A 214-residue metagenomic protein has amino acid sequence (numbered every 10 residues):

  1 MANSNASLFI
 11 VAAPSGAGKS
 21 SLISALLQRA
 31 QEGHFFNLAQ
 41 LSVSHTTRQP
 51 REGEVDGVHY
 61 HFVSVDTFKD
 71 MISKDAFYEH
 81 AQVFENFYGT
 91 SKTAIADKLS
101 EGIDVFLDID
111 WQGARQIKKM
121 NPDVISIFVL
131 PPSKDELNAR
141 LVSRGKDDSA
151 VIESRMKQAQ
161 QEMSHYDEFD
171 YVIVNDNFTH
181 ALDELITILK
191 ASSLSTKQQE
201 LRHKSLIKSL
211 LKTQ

Functional and structural regions predicted by a protein language model:
A2, S164-Q214: NTP-dependent small-molecule kinase module
S4-F9: Pre-Walker A (Motif I) flank of P-loop NTPase domains
A12-P14: P-loop (Walker A) phosphate-binding loop of NTP-binding proteins
A17: ATP-binding Walker
S20: Walker A/P-loop
Q28-L41: Post-Walker A helix-loop "phosphate-sensing" segment adjacent to the P-loop in P-loop NTPases
S44-V105, Q112: ATP-dependent small-molecule kinase phosphotransfer cores that center on conserved nucleotide phosphate-binding segments
V105-D110, K119-S143, V174-N177: Conserved phosphate-donor/acceptor-positioning beta-strand/loop module used by diverse small-molecule
